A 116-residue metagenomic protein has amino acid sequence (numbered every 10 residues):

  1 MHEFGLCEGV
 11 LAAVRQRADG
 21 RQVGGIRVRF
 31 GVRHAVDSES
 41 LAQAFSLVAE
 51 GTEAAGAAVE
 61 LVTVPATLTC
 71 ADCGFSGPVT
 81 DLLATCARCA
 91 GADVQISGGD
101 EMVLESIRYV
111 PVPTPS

Functional and structural regions predicted by a protein language model:
M1-A13, V36, L82, Q95-S116: Extended interfacial segments that mediate partner engagement and assembly in macromolecular machines
M1-A55: Long, charged N-terminal interaction/targeting segments
R29-R33, V62-A66, I107: Short loop/turn motifs enriched for small/polar and acidic residues
R33, G77-P78: Glycine-/small-residue-rich active-site loops that bind phosphorylated ligands and cofactors
G56-V62: A short amphipathic beta-strand at an alpha->beta junction
T67, L83: Residues immediately within or flanking Cys/His clusters that coordinate Zn2+ in small zinc-binding modules
C70-C73, C86-C89: Short cysteine-rich clusters marking metal-coordination/redox-active sites
P78, G91-Q95: Short functional micro-motifs and their immediate structural scaffolds
